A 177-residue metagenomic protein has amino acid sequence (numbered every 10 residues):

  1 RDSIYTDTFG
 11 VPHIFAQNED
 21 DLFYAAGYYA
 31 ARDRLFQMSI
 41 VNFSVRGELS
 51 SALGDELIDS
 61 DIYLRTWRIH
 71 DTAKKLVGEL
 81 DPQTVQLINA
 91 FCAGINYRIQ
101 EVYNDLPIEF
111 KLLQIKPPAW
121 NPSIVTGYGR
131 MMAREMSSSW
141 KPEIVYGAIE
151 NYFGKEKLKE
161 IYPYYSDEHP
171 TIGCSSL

Functional and structural regions predicted by a protein language model:
S3-L177: Substrate-recognition/specificity elements adjacent to catalytic centers across diverse enzyme folds
